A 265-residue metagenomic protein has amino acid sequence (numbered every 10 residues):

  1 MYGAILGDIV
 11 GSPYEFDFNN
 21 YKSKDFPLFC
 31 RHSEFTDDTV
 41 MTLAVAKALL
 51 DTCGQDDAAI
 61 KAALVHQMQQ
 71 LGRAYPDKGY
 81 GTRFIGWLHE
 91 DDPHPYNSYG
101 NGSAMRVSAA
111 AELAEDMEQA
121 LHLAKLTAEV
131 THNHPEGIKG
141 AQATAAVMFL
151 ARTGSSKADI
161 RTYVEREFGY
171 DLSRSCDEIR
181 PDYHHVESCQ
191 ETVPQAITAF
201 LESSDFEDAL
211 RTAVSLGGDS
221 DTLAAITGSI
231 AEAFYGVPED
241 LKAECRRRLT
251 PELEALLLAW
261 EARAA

Functional and structural regions predicted by a protein language model:
M1-A265: Structured, active/binding-site neighborhoods that engage oxygen-rich ligands
